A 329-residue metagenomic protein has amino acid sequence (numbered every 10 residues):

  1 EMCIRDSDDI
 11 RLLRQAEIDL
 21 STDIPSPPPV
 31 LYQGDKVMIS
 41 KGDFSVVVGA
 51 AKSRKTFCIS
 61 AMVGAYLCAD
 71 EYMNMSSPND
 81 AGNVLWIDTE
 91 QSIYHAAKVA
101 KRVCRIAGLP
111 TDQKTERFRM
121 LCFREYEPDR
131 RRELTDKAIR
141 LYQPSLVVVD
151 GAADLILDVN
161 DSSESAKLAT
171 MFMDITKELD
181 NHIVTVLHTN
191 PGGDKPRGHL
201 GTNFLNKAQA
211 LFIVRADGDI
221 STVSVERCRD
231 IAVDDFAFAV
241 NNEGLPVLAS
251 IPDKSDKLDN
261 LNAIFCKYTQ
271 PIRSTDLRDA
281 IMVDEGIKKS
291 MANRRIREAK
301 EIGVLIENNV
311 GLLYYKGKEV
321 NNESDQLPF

Functional and structural regions predicted by a protein language model:
E1-I4: Short, small-residue-biased leader/transition segments that mark boundaries at the very start of proteins
D8-G34: N-terminal pre-Walker A segment at the start of P-loop NTPase domains
M38-L109, L211: Walker A/P-loop NTP-binding active-site region of P-loop NTPases, recognizing the glycine-rich GxxxxGKT/S
S40, L155-V159, T189-P196: Short, solvent-exposed loop/turn segments at secondary-structure junctions
V46-V47, K52, T56-F57, L146 (+1 more regions): Phosphate-binding/switch region of NTP-binding enzymes
A50, N79-E164, E243, S255 (+5 more regions): Conserved inter-motif catalytic segment of the P-loop NTP-binding fold
C228-D276, V283, K318-P328: Conserved alpha/beta core segments of nucleic-acid transaction machinery
S274, R278-F329: Terminal-proximal interaction/regulatory segments of ATP-powered molecular machines
